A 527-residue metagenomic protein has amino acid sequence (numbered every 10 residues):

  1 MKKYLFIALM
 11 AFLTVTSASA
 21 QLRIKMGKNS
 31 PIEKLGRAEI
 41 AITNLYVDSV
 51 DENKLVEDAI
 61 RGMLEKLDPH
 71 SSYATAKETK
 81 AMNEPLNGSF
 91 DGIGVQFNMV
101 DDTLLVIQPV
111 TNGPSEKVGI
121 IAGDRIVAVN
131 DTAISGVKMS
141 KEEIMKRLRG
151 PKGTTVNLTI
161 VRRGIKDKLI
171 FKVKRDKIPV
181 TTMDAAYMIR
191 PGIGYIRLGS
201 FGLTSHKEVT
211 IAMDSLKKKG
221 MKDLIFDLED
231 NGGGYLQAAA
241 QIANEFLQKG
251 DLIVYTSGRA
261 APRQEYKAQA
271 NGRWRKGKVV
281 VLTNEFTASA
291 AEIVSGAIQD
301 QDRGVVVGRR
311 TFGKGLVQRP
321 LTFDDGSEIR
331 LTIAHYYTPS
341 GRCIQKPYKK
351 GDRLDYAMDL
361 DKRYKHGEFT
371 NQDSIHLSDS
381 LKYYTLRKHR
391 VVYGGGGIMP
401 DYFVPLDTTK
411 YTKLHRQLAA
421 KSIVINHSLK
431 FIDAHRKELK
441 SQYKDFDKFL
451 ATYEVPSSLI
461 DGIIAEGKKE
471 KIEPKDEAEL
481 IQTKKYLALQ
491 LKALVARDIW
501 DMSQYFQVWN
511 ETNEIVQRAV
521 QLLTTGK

Functional and structural regions predicted by a protein language model:
M1-K28: Bacterial Sec-dependent N-terminal signal peptides
A20-P31, L35-E52, T75, L105-Q108 (+4 more regions): Cleft-lining beta-strand/loop regions that shape enzyme active-site pockets
Y46-I107, G153-A185, W509-V520, K527: Extended, small/polar residue-biased N-terminal targeting/export presequences and adjacent propeptide/linker tracts
G123-R125: Structural motif
V127-A128, V254, V305, R330 (+2 more regions): Hydrophobic beta-strand signal
V129-N130, V161, P347, G395: Residue-level recognition of conserved beta-strand edge/terminus positions
V305-Y337, K350-Y364, T370-L377: Flexible, acidic/glycine-enriched loop-and-adjacent beta/alpha segments that face the extracytoplasmic/periplasmic side
C343-I344, Y348-K527: Conserved functional hotspot residues or short segments at active or partner-binding sites across diverse domains
